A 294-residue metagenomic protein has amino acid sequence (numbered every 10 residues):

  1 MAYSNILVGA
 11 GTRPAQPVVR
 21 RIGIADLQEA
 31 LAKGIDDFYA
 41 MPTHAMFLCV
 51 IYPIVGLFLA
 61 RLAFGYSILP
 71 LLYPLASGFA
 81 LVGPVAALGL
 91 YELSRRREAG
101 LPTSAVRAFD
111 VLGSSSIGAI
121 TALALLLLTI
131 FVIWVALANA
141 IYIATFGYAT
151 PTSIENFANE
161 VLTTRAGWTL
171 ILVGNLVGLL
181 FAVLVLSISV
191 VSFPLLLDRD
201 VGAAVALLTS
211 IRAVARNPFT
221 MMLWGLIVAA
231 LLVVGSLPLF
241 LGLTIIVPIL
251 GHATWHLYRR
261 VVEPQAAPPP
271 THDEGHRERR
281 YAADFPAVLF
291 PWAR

Functional and structural regions predicted by a protein language model:
M1-R294: Hydrophobic alpha-helical membrane segments
